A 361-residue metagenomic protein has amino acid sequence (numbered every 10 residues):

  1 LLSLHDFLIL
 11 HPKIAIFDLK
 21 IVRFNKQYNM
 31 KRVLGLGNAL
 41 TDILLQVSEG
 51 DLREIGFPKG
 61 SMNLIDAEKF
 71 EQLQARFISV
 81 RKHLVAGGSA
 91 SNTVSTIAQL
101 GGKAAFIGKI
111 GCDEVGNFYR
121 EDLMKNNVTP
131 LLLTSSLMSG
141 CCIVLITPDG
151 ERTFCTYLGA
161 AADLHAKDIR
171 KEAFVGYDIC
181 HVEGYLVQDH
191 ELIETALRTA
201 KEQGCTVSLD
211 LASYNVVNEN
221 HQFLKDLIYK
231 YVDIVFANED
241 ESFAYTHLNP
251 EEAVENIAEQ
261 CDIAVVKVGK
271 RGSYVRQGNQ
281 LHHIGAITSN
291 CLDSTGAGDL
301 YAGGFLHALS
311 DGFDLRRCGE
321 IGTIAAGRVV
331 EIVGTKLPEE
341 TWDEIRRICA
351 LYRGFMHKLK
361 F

Functional and structural regions predicted by a protein language model:
F7-P12, F17-L19: Short hydrophobic targeting helices and cationic amphipathic motifs that mediate membrane/organellar targeting
K26-A105, F361: Glycine-rich phosphate/adenosyl-contacting loop at the front of the ribokinase-like
K31-L40, Q46, R53-K59, L64 (+1 more regions): Conserved phosphate-binding/catalytic region of the ribokinase-like
K69-C141, I348-L351: Substrate-binding N-lobe of the ribokinase-like
A98, L197-K201, A258: Surface-exposed amphipathic alpha-helices with a cationic face
L131-T134, V144-V187: Conserved phosphate-binding/catalytic loop of the ribokinase/pfkB sugar-kinase fold
Q203-T206, L211-H283: Conserved phosphate/ATP/ADP-binding segment of small-molecule kinases
